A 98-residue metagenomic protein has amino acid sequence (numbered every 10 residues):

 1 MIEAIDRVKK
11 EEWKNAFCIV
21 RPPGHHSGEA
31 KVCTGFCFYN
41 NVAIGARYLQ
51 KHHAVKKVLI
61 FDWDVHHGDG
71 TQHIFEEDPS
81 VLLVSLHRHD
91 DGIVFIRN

Functional and structural regions predicted by a protein language model:
I2, D6, N15-N98: Conserved alpha-helical scaffold segments that buttress catalytic/binding sites
E12: …; additionally, a secondary subgroup of soluble metalloenzymes is captured
